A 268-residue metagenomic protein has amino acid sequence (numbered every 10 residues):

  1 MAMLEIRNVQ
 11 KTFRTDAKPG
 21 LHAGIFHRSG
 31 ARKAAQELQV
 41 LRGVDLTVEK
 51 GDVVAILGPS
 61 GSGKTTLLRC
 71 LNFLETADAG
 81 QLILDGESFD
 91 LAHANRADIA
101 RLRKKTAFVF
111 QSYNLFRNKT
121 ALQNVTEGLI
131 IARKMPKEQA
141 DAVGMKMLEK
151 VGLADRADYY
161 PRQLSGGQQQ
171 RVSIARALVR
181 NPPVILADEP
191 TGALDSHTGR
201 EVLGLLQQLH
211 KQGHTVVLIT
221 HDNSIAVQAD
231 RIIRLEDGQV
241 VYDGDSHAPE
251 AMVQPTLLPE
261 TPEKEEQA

Functional and structural regions predicted by a protein language model:
A2-L235: ABC family nucleotide-binding domain
Q239-E266: Conserved beta-strand-loop-alpha-helix hinge in the C-terminal portion of ABC ATPase nucleotide-binding domains
